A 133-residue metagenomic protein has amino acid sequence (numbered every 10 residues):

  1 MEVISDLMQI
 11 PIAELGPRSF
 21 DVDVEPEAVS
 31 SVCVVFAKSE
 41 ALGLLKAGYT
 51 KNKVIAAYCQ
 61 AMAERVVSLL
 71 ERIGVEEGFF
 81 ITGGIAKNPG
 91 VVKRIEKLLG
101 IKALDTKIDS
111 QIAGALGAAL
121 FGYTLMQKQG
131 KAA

Functional and structural regions predicted by a protein language model:
M1-D6, K107-A133: Glycine-rich phosphate-binding/hydrolytic loop that grips phosphoryl groups
M1-V35: A short helix-loop
E14-D21, G78-I81, T106, A133: Beta-strand segments within the central parallel beta-sheet cores of soluble alpha/beta enzyme folds
V22, V34-V35, A47, E71-G74 (+1 more regions): Solvent-exposed alpha-helices and their adjacent loops that cap or buttress functional pockets in soluble metabolic
S39-L69, Q111: Adenine-nucleotide phosphate-binding core of ATP-dependent small-molecule kinases
A57-Y58, T82-I85, D105-A115: Active-site nucleophile and cofactor-binding loops and adjacent substrate-binding regions of central metabolic enzymes
E71, V75-L98, S110-Q111: Glycine-rich phosphate-binding loops at beta-strand->alpha-helix junctions
